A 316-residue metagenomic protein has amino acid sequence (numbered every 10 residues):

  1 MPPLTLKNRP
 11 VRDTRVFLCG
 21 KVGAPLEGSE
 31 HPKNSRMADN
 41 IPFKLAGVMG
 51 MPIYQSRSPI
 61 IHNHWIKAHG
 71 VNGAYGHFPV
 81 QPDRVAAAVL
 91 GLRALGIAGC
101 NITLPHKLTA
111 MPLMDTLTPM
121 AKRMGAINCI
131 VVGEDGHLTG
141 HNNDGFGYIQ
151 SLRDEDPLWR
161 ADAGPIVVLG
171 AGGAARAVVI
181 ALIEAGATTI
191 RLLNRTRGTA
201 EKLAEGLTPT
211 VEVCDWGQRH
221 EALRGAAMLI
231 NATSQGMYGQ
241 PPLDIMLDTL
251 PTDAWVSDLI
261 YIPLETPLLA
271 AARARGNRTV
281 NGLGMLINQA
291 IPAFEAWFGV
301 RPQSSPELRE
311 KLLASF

Functional and structural regions predicted by a protein language model:
T5-L18, A24: Positively charged N-terminal leader segments that act as targeting/secretion signals
A38-L158: Phosphate/diphosphate ligand-binding glycine-rich loop within oxidoreductases
D39-N40, A161, E184, I245-D253: Short, conserved loop/helix-junction motifs that constitute active-site signature segments in enzyme catalytic cores
G50, N142-G145, L152, D162-I183: Glycine-rich adenosine-cofactor-binding loop
E184-T189, R275-N277: Conserved S-adenosyl-L-methionine
A187-L207: NAD(P)-binding Rossmann-fold cofactor-contacting core
P209-T279: Rossmann-like adenosine-cofactor binding region
W255, L259-F316: Adenosine-phosphate binding glycine-rich loop
